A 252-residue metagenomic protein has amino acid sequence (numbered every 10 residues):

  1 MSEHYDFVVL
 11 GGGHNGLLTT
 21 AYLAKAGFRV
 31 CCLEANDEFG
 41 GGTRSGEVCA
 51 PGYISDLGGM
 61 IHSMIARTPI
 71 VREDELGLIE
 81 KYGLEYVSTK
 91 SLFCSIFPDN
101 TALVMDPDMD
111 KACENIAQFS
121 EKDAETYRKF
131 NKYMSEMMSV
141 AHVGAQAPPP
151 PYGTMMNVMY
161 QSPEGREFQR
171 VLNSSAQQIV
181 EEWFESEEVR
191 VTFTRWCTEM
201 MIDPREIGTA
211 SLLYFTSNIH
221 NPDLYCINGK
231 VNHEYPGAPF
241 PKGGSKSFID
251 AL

Functional and structural regions predicted by a protein language model:
E3-V143: N-terminal glycine-rich phosphate/pyrophosphate-binding loop and immediately adjacent elements
Y5, E34, T43, D110 (+3 more regions): Ligand-binding pocket scaffold of soluble enzyme catalytic domains
D6, G16, F28, E47-A50 (+7 more regions): Domain-wide signal for the mature, well-folded portions of proteins, strongly enriched in nucleus-encoded organellar
L17, L33, D106, D110 (+4 more regions): Conserved structured core elements
R44, V48, Y53, M60 (+6 more regions): Short capping/connector residues at structural and topological boundaries
I70-V71, V180, L252: Structural element of the ATP-grasp superfamily
P98-T209: Rossmann-like flavin
I219-L252: Helical element adjacent to the flavin cofactor pocket in flavoenzyme catalytic cores
